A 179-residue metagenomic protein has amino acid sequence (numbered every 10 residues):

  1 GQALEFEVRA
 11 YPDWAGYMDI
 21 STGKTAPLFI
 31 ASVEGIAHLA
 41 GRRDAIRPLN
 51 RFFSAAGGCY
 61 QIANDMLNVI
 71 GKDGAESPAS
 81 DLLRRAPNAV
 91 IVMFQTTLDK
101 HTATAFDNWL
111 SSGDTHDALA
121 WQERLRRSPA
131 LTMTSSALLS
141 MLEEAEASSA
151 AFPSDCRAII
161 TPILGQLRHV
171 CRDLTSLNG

Functional and structural regions predicted by a protein language model:
G1-G179: All-alpha prenyltransferase/terpene-synthase fold signal
